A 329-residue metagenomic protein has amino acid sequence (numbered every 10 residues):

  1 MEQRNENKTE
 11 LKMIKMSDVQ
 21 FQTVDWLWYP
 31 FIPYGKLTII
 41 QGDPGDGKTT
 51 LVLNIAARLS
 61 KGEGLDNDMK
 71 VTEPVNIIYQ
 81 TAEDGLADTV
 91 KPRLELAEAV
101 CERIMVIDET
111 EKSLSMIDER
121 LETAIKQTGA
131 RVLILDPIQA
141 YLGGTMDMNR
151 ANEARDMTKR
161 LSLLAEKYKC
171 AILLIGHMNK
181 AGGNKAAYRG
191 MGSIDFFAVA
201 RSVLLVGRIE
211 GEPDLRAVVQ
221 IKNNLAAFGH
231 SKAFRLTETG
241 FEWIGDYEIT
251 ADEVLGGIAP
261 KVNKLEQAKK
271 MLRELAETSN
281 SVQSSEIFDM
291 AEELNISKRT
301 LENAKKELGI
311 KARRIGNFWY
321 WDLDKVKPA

Functional and structural regions predicted by a protein language model:
M1-M13, P44, K126-G129, K167-Y168 (+1 more regions): C-terminal regions of RecA-like/P-loop NTPase motor modules
N5-K8, I14-M16, Q22-T23, L27-Y29 (+10 more regions): Conserved inter-motif catalytic segment of the P-loop NTP-binding fold
I32, I40, A56, Y79 (+1 more regions): Conserved hydrophobic/aromatic pocket- or pore-lining residues that grip, position, or stack substrates in active sites
I39-I40, G45, T50, I77-Q80 (+3 more regions): Phosphate-binding/switch region of NTP-binding enzymes
L51, I55: Hydrophobic positions on the alpha1 helix immediately C-terminal to the Walker A/P-loop
S60: Gly/Ala-rich phosphate-binding loop of Rossmann-like dinucleotide-binding domains, activating on the conserved
